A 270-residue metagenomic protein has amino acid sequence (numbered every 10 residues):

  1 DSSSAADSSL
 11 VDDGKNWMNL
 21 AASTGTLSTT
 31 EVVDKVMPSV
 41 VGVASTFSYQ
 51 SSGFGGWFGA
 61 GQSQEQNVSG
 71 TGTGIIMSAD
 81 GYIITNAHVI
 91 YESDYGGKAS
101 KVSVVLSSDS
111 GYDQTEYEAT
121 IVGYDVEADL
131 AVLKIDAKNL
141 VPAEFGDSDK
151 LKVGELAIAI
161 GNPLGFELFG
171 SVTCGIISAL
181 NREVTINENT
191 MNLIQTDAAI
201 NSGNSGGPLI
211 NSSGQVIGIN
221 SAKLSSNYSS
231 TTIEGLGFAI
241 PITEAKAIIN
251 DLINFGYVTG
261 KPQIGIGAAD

Functional and structural regions predicted by a protein language model:
S2-F54, T73, L130, K152 (+1 more regions): N-terminal activation segment of mature serine protease catalytic domains
A21-E31, W57, G61-Y82, Q114-E118 (+5 more regions): A conserved glycine-rich beta-strand in the N-terminal activation segment of trypsin-fold
P38-V43, G74, G81, T85 (+11 more regions): Terminal peptide-recognition signature
Y49-S52, A199, D251-D270: PDZ/PDZ-like groove recognition
N67-V68, V89-K101, L140-P142, I160-G175 (+2 more regions): Active-site loop architecture of trypsin-fold serine endopeptidases
M77-S78, G96, F145, L151 (+1 more regions): Short, well-ordered loop/turn sites that connect or cap secondary structure elements
S78-A79, I84-E127, A137-K138: Catalytic-histidine neighborhood of serine endopeptidases, predominantly the chymotrypsin-like S1/PA family
S108-S110, D147-L168: Short glycine/Trp-rich loop-beta-loop segment that forms part of the substrate-binding cleft
